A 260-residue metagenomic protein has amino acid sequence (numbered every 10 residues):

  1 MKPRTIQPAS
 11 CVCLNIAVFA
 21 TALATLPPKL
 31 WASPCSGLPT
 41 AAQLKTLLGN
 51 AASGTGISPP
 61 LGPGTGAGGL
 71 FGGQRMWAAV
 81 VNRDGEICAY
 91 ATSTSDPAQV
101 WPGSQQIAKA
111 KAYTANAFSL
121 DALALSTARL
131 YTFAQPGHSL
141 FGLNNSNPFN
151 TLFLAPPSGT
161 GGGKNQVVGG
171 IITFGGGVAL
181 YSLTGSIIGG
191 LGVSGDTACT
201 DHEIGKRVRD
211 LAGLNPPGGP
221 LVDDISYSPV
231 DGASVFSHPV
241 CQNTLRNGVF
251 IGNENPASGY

Functional and structural regions predicted by a protein language model:
M1-C11: N-terminal secretory signal peptides that target proteins for export/translocation
T5, A24-T25, W31, N145: Compositionally biased, intrinsically disordered/low-complexity regions enriched for serine, proline and threonine
C11-T25, K29: Bacterial N-terminal signal peptides
A32-Y260: Flexible, solvent-exposed loop/hinge segments and secondary-structure transition points
